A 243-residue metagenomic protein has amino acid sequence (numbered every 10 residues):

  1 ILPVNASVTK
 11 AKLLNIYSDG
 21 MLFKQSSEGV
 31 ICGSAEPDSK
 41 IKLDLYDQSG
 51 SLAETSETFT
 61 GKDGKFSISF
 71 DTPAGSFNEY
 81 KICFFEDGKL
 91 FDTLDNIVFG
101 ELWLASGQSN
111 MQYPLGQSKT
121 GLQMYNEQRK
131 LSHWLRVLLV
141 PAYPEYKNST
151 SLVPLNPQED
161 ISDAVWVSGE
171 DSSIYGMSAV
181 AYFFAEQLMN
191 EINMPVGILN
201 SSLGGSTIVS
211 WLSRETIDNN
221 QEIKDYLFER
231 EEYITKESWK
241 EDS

Functional and structural regions predicted by a protein language model:
L2-S243: Cell-envelope and extracellular/periplasmic
